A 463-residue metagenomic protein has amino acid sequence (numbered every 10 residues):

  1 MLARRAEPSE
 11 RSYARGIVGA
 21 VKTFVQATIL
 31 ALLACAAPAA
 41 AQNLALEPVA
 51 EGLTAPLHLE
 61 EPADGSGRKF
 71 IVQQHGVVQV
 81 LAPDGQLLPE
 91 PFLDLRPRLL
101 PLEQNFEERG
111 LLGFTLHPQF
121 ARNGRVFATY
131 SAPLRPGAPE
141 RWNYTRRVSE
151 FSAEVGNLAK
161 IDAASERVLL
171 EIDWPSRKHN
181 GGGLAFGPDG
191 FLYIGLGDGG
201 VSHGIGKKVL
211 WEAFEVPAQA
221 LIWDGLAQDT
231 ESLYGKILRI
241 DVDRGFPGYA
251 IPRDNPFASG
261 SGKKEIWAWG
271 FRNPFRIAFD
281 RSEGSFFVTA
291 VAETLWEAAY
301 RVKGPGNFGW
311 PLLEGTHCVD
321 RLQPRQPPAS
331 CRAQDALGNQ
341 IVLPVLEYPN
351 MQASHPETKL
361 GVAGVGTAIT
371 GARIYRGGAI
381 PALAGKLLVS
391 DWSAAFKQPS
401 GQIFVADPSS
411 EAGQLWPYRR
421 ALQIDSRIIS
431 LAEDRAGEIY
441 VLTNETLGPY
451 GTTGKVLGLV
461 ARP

Functional and structural regions predicted by a protein language model:
P48-T54, L93, N105-F106, L170-S176 (+3 more regions): Surface loop/turn motifs at the tips and blade-to-blade linkers of beta-strand repeat domains
A50-G76, A368-I374: Beta-strand-rich domains and repeat architectures in extracellular enzymes and scaffolds, especially beta-propellers
L59, F114, L184, P274-I277 (+2 more regions): Hydrophobic core register within WD40 beta-propeller blades
A63-S66, P118-R122, F186-D189, R281-E283 (+2 more regions): Residue-level detector of Asp-centered blade-edge/turn motifs that repeat once per structural unit in beta-propeller
F70-L93: Beta-propeller domains
V72-H75, Q104, R109-L111, Q119 (+6 more regions): Beta-propeller domain segments
L88-L116: Blade-loop segments of beta-propeller domains
W142-A185: Asp-box/WD-like beta-propeller blade repeats and closely related beta-sheet repeat scaffolds
